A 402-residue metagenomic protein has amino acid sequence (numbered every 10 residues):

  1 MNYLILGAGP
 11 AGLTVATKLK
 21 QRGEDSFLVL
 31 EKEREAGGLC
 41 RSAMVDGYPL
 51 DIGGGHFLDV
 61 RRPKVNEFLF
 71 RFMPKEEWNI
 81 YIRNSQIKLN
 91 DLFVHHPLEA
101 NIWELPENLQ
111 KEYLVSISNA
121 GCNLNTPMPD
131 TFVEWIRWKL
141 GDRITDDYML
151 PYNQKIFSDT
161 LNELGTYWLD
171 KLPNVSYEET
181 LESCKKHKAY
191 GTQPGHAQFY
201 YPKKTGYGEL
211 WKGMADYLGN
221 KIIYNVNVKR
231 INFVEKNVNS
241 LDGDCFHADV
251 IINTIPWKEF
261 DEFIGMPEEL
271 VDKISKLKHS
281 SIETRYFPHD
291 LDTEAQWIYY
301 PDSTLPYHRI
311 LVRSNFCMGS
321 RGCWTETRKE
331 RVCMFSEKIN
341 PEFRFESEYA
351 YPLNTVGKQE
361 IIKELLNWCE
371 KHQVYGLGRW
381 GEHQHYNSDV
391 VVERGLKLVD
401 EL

Functional and structural regions predicted by a protein language model:
N2-V29: N-terminal Rossmann-like FAD-binding beta1-loop-alpha1 element of flavoenzymes
A11, E35, K258: Conserved Rossmann-like nucleotide-cofactor binding loop
K20-V45: Glycine-rich FAD pyrophosphate-binding loop
R22, N227-F343, E364-W368: Mid-domain catalytic core of redox enzymes that form a hydrophobic substrate pocket/lid adjacent to a catalytic redox
S42, P97-L98, V312-L402: Conserved flavin/dinucleotide-binding core of flavoenzymes
D46-L124: Dinucleotide-binding Rossmann-like beta1-alpha1 core, especially the glycine-rich loop that anchors the ADP
L92, Q110-V234, D244-H247, T254: Active-site/ligand-binding neighborhood in enzyme catalytic cores
